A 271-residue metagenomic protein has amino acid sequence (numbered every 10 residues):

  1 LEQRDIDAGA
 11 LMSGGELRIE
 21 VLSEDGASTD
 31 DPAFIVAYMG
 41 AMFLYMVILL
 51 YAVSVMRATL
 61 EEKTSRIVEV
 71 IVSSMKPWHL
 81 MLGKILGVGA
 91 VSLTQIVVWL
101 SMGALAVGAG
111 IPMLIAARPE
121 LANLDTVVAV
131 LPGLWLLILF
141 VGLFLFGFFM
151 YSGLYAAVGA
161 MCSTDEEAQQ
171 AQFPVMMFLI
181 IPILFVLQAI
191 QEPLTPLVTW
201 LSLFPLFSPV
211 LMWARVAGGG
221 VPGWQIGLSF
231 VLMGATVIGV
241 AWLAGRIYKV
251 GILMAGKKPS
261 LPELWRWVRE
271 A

Functional and structural regions predicted by a protein language model:
L1-L50: Transport-system extracytoplasmic interface segments
L22-A33, L105-L139, A217-P222: Membrane-interfacial helix-loop-helix connectors in multipass membrane proteins
A37, S73, W78-Q95, W99 (+3 more regions): Alpha-helical transmembrane segments of multi-pass membrane proteins
A52-P77: Transmembrane helix boundary and interhelical loop/hinge segments in multi-pass membrane proteins
I85-L114, F146, Y151, Y155 (+1 more regions): Hydrophobic alpha-helical transmembrane segments that constitute the membrane-spanning cores of multi-pass membrane
V127-L131, L187-L203, F207-A235, E270-A271: Membrane-interfacial helix-loop-helix junctions in multi-pass membrane proteins
L131, W135-M177, E192: A structural motif at transmembrane helix-loop-helix junctions in multipass membrane proteins
L154-E166, A235-A271: Junction motif at the cytosolic side of a transmembrane helix
